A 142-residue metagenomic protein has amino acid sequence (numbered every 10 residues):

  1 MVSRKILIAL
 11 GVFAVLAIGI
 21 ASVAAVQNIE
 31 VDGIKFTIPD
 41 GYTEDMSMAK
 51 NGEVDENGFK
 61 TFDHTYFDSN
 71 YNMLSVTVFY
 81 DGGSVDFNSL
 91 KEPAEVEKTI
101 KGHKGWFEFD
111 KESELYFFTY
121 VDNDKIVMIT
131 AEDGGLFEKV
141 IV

Functional and structural regions predicted by a protein language model:
M1-Q27: Secretory targeting signatures
A24-F62, E92-K101, L136-V142: N-terminal "mature-domain start" segment
I38-G41, N70-Y71, I100-H103, T119-I126: Short, solvent-exposed coil/turn segments at beta-strand boundaries
D40-Y42, M48, V78-Y80, K111 (+2 more regions): A mature extracytoplasmic/lumenal domain signature
D45, L74-V76, H103: Extracellular glycan-recognition regions
T61-D86: A short acidic-to-branched-hydrophobic micro-motif
G83-F117: Short Gly/Thr-rich strand-loop-strand
E108-V142: Short, well-structured beta-strand
